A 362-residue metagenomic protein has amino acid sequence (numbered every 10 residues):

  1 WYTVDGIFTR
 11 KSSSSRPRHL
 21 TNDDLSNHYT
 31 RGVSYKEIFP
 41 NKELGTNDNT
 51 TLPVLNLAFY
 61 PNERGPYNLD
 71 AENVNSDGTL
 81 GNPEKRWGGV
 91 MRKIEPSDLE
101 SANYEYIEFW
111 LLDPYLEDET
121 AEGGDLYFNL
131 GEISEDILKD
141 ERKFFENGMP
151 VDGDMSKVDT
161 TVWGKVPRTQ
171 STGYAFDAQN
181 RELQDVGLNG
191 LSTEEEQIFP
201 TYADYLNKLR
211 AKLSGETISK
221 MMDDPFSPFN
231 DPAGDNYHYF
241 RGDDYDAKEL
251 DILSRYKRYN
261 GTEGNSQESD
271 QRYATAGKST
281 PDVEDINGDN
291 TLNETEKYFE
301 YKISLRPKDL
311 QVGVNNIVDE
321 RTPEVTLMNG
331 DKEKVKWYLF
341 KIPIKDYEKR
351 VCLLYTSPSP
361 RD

Functional and structural regions predicted by a protein language model:
W1-E84, A175-L339: Long, low-complexity, polar/charged, intrinsically disordered or flexibly structured peripheral segments
P96-N103, D331-K334: Extracellular/lumenal carbohydrate-interaction signature centered on repeated Trp-anchored short motifs
S101-Y106, A121-G123: Extended extracellular/luminal ectodomain segments enriched in beta-structured repeat modules
P114-T120: Extended, low-complexity, turn-rich repeat/linker tracts enriched in Gly/Pro/Ser/Thr and Asp/Glu that occur
L130-L138: Short edge-strand/loop segments of extracellular domains
L138-F144: Outer-membrane beta-barrel and related beta-rich outer-membrane complex signature in Gram-negative bacteria
K349-L354: Short glycine/proline/serine/threonine-rich loop/turn segments at secondary-structure transition edges
Y355-D362: Conserved small/polar residues in nucleotide/adenosyl-binding loops
